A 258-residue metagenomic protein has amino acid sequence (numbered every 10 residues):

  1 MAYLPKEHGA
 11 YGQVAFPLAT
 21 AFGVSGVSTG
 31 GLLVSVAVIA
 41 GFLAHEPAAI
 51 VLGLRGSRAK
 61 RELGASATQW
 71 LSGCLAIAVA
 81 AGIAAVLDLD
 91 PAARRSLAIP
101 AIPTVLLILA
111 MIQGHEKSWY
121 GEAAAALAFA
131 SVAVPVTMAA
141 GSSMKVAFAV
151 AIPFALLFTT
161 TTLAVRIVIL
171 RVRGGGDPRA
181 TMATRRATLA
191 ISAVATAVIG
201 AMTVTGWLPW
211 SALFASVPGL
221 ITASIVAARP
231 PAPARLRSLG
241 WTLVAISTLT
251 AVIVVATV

Functional and structural regions predicted by a protein language model:
M1-D90, I246: N-terminal topogenic module of multi-pass integral membrane proteins
M1-Y11, A59-T68, L107-L127, G174-L189 (+1 more regions): Interhelical loop and helix-boundary elements at the membrane-water interface of polytopic inner-membrane proteins
G12-L18, C74-A80, A125-V132, R185-G200 (+1 more regions): Core segments of transmembrane alpha-helices that mediate helix-helix packing or line hydrophobic substrate/ligand
A19-S35, G82-L97, S131-A151, V198-A212 (+1 more regions): Helix-coil boundary and interhelical linker segments in multi-pass alpha-helical membrane proteins
L33, Q69-V105, A190-P230: Transmembrane helix-loop-helix
V79-A84, A92, S96-V136: Intramembrane alpha-helical segments
E122-V172: Hydrophobic, aromatic-enriched interface-forming segments
T161-T205: A mid-sequence, solvent-exposed acidic-amphipathic segment
